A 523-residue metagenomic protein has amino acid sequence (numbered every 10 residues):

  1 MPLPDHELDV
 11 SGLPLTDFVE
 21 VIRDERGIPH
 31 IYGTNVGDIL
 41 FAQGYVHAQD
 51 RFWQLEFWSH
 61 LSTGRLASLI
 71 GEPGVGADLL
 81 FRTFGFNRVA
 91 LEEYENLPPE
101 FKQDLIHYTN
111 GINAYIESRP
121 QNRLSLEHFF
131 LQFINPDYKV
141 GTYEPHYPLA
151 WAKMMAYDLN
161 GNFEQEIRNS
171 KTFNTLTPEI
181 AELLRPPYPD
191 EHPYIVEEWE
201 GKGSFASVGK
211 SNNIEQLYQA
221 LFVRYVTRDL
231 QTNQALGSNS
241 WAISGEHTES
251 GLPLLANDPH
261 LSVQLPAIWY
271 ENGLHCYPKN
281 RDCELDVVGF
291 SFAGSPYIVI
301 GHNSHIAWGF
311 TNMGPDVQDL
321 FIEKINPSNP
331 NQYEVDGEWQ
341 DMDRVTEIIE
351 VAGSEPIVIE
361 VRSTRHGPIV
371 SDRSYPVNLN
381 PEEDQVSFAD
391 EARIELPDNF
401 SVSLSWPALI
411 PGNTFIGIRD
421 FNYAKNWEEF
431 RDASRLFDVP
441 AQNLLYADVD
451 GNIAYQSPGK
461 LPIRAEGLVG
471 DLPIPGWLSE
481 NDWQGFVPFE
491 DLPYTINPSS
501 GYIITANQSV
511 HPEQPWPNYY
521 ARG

Functional and structural regions predicted by a protein language model:
M1-L254, P259, L265, G273-K279 (+2 more regions): Substrate-recognition/specificity elements adjacent to catalytic centers across diverse enzyme folds
Y32, I39-A42, Y147, W151 (+13 more regions): Short helix/loop capping segments that flank catalytic or ligand/cofactor-binding pockets
G33-Q54, T364-S387: Short, surface-exposed, low-complexity cationic segments
Y157-T177, P187-Y188, K202-F205, N212 (+6 more regions): Ordered core of a single globular domain
P187-Y188, Y194, K202-G203, S207-V208 (+3 more regions): Conserved, charged catalytic cores of large soluble enzymes
L261-Y277, A424, E428-D438: Short active-site loop/helix that positions an aromatic residue
P278-H366: Compact, glycine/acidic-enriched structural inserts
S371, Y375, L379, E383 (+2 more regions): Hydrophobic alpha-helical segments
